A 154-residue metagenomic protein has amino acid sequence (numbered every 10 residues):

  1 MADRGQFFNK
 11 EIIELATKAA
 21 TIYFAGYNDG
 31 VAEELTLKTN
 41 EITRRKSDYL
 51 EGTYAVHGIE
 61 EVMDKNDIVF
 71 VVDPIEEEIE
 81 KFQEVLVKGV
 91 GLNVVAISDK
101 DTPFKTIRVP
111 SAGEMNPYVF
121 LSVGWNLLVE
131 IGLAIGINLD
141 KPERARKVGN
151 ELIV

Functional and structural regions predicted by a protein language model:
M1-V154: A SIS-like phosphosugar-recognition module
